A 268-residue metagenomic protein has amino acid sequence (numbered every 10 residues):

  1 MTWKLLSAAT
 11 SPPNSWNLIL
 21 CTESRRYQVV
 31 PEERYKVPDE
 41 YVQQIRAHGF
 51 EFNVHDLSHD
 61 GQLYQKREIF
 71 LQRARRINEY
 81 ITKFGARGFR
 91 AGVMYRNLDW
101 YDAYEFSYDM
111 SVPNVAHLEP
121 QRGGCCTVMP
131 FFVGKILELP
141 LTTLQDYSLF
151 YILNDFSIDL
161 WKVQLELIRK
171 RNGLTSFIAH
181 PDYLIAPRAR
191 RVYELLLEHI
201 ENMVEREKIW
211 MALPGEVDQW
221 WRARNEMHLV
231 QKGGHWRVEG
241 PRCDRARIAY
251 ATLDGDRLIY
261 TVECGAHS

Functional and structural regions predicted by a protein language model:
M1-E138, S157-F177, I185-S268: Catalytic alpha-helical scaffold of carbohydrate-active enzymes acting on polysaccharides/glycoconjugates
T143-L160: Binuclear metal-dependent hydrolase catalytic cores centered on His/Asp/Glu-rich metal-binding motifs
